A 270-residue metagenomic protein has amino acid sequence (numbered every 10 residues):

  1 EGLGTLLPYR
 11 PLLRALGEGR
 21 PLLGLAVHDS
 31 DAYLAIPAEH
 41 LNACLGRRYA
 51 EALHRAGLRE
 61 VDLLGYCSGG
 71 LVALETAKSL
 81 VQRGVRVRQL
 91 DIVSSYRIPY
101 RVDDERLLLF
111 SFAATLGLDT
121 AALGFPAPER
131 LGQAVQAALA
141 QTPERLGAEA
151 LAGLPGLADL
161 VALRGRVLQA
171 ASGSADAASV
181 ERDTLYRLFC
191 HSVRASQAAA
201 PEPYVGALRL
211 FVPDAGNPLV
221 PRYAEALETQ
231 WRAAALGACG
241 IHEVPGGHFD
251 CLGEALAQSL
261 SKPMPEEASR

Functional and structural regions predicted by a protein language model:
E1-R270: A hydrolase-biased, glycine/serine/histidine/acidic-enriched motif that marks catalytic-domain neighborhoods in diverse
